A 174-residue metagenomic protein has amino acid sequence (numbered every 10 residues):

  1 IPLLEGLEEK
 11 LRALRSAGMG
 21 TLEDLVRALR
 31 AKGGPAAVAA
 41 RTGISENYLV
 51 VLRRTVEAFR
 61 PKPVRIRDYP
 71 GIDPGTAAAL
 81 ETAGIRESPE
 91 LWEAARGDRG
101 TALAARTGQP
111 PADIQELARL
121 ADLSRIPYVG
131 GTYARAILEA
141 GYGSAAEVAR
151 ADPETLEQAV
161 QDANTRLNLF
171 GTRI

Functional and structural regions predicted by a protein language model:
I1-I174: C-terminal extensions
